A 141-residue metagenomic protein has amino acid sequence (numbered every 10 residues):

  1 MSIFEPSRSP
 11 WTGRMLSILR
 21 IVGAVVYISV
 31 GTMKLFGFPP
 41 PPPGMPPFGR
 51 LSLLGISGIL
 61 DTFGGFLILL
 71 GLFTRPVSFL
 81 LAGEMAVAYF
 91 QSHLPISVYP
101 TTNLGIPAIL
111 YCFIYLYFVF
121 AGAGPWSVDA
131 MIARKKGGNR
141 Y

Functional and structural regions predicted by a protein language model:
M1-F36, L51-I59, F63, L70-Y141: Extended, low-polarity transmembrane helix blocks
P41-G55: Perimembrane loop-to-helix junctions flanking transmembrane segments
